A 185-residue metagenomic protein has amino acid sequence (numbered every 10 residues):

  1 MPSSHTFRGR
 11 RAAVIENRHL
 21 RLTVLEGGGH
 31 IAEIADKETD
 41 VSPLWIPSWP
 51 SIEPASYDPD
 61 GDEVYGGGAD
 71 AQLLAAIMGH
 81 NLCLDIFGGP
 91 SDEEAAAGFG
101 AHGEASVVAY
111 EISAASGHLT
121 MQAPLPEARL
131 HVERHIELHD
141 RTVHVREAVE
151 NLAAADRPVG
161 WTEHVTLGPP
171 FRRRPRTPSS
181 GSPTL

Functional and structural regions predicted by a protein language model:
M1-H144, L152-P158, T162-L185: Surface-exposed acidic/polar loop and edge beta-strand patches at domain peripheries
